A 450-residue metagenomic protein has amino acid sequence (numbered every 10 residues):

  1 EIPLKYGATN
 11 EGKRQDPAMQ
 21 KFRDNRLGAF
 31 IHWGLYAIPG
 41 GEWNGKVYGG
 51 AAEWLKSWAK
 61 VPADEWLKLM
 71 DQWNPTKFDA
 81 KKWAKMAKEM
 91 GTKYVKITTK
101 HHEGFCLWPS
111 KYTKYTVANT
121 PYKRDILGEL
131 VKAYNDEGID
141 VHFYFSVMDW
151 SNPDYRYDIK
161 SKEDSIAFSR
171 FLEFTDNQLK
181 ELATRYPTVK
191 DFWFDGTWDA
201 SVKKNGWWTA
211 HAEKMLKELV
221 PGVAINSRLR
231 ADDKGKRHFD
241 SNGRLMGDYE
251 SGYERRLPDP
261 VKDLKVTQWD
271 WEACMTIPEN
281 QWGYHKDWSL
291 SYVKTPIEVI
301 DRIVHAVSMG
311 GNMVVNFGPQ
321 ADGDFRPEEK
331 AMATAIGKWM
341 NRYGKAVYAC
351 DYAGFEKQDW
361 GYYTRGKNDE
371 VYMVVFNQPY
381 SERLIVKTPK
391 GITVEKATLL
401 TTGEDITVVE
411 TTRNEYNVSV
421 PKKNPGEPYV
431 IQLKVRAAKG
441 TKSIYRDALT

Functional and structural regions predicted by a protein language model:
E1-T450: Mature catalytic domains of secreted/periplasmic carbohydrate-active enzymes
